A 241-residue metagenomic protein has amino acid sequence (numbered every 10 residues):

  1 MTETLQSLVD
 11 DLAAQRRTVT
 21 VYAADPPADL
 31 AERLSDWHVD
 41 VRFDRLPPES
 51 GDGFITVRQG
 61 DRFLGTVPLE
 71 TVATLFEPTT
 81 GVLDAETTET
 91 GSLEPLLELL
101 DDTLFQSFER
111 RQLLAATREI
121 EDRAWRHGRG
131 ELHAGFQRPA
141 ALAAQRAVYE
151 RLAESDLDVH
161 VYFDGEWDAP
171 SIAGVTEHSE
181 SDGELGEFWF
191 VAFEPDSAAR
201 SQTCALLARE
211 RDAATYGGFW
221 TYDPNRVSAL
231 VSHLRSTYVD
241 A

Functional and structural regions predicted by a protein language model:
M1-A241: PLD/PLD-like phosphodiesterase catalytic module centered on the HKD motif
